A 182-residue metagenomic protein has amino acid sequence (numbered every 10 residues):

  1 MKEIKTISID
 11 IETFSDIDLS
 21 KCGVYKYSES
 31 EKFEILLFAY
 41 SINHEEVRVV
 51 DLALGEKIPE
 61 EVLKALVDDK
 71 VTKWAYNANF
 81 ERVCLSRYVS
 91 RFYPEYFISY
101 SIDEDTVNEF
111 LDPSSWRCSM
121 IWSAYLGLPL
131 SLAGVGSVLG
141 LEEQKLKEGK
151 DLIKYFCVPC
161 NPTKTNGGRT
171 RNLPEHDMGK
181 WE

Functional and structural regions predicted by a protein language model:
M1-F33: Entry/capping segment at the start of metal-dependent catalytic domains with acidic active-site entry clusters
F33-I35, Y40, H44-E61, A65-E182: Active-site-proximal helix-loop-helix substrate-binding element of RNase H-like nuclease domains
